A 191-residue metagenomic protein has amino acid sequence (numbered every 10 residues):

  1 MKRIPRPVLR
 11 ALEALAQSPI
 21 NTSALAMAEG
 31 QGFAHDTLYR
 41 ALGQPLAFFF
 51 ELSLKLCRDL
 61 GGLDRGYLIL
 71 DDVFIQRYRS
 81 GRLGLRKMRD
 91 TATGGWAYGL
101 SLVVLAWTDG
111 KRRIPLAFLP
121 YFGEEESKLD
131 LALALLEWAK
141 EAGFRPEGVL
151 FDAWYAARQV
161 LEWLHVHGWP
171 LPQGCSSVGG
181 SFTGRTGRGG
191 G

Functional and structural regions predicted by a protein language model:
M1-F48: Gly/serine-rich nucleotide phosphate-binding loop at the start of the catalytic core of nucleotide/ADP-ribose-handling
V8, T37-R112: Active-site-proximal, Lys/Arg-enriched surface segment that forms a nucleic-acid-binding/basic interface patch
Q17, A92, L150-W154: Short, charged/polar micro-motifs that form catalytic or ligand-binding hotspots
L25-M27, G66-Y78, L105, G148-W154 (+1 more regions): Short, conserved catalytic/metal-binding motifs centered on acidic residues
Q31, D36-R40, D90-R145: Electropositive, glycine- and tryptophan-enriched low-complexity nucleic-acid-binding patches
Y78-G84, P115-F118, L161-E162, G184: Short, conserved acidic/polar surface loops in the N-terminal third of protein domains
P120-G191: An internal, acidic/charged active-site-proximal segment that coordinates divalent cations and/or engages
